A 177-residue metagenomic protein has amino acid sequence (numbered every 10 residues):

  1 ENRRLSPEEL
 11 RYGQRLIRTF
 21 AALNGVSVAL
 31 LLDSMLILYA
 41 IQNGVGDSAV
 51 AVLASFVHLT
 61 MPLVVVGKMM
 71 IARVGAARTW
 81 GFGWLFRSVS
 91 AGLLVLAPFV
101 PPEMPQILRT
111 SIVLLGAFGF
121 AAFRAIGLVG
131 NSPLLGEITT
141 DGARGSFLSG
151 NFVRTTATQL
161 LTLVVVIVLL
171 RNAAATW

Functional and structural regions predicted by a protein language model:
E1-K68, W80-G81, R87-V95, T155: Helix-loop boundary and gating motifs at the non-cytosolic
Y12-Q14, V95-A117, T176: Helix-loop junctions at membrane interfaces in 12-TM secondary transporters
A22, G83-W84, S90-A91, M104-G127: Hydrophobic core of transmembrane alpha-helices in multi-pass small-molecule transporters, especially MFS/SLC-type
I37-Q42, M69-R73, V95-M104, T156-W177: Transmembrane alpha-helix termini and helix-breaking/packing motifs in multi-pass membrane transporters
Q42-N43, R73-V74, L134-I138: Helix-to-coil boundary motifs at intracellular loop junctions of multi-pass secondary transporters
D47-S48, T139-N151: Loop-to-transmembrane helix entry/capping segments in MFS-fold secondary transporters and related SLC/MFSD carriers
A72-V89, G150, T176-W177: Cytoplasmic membrane-interface "Motif A"-like loop-to-helix N-cap segments of 12-TM Major Facilitator Superfamily
R124-T139: Intracellular juxtamembrane helix-capping segments at the cytosolic ends of symmetry-related transmembrane helices
